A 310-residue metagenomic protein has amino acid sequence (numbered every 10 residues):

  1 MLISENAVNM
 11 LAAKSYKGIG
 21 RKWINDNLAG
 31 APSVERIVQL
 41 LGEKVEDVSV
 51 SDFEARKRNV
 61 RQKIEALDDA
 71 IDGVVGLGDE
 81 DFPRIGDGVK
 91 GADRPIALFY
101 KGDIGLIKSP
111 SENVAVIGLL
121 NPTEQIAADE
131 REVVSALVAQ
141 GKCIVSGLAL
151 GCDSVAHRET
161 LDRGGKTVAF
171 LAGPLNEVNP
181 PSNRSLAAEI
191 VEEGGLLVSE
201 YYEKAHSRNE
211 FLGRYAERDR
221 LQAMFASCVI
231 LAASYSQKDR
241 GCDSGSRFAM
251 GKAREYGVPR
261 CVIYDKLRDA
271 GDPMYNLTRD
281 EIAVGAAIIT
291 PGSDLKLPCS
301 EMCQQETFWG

Functional and structural regions predicted by a protein language model:
M1-D79, E281: Short, small/acidic-rich helices and loops at N termini and domain boundaries of DNA replication/processing enzymes
L2-A7, L77-G310: Glycine-biased, small-residue-rich flexible motifs in mid-sequence functional cores and linkers
